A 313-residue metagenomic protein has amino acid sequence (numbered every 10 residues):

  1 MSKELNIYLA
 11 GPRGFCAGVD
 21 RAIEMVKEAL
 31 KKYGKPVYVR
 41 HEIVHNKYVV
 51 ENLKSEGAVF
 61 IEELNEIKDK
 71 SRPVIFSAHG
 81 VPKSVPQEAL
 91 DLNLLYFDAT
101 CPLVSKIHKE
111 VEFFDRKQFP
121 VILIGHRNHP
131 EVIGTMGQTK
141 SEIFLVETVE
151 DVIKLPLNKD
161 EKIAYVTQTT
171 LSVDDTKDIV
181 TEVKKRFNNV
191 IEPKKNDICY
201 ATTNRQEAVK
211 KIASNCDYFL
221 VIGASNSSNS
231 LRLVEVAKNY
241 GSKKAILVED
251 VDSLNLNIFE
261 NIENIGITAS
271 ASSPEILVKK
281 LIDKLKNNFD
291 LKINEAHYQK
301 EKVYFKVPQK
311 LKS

Functional and structural regions predicted by a protein language model:
M1-I265, A269, E275-S313: The feature marks the mature, well-folded catalytic cores of soluble enzymes
